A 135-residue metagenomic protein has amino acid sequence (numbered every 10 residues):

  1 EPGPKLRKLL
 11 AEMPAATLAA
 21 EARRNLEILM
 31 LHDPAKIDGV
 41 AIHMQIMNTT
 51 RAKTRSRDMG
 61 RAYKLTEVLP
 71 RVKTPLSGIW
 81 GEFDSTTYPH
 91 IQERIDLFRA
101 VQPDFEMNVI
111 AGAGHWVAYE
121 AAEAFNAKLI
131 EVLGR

Functional and structural regions predicted by a protein language model:
E1, E82-S85, G114-W116, A124: Short, solvent-exposed loop/turn segments at secondary-structure junctions
E1-K5, I91-I95, A122-F125: Short, glycine/charged-enriched secondary-structure capping and boundary segments
E1-T17: Flexible "cap/lid" loop of the alpha/beta hydrolase fold
A15-T74: Conserved alpha/beta-hydrolase catalytic His-Asp/Glu region
I28-H32, N48, I79-S85, V132: Phosphate/oxyanion-binding loops and surfaces in catalytic or ligand/nucleic-acid-binding neighborhoods
Q45, L69, G78-G81, M107 (+2 more regions): Generic structural signal for small/hydrophobic residues in well-ordered secondary structure, especially within
S77-A113: Conserved loop-alpha-helix segment in the C-terminal half of the alpha/beta-hydrolase fold that carries the catalytic
Q102-R135: Catalytic active-site module of serine/aspartate enzymes centered on a nucleophile-bearing elbow/loop
